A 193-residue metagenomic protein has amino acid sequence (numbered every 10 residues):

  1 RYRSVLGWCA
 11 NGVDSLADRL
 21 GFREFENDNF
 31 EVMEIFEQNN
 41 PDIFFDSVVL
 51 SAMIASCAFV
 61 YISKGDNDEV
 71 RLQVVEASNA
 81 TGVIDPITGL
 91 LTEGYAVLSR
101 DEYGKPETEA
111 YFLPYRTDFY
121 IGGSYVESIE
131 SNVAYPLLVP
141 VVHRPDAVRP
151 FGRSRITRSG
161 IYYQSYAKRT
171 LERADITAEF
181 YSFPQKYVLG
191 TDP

Functional and structural regions predicted by a protein language model:
Y2-V142: Structured, mid-chain assembly/scaffold modules that mediate subunit interfaces within large macromolecular complexes
S128-P193: Extended, charged amphipathic alpha-helical segments
